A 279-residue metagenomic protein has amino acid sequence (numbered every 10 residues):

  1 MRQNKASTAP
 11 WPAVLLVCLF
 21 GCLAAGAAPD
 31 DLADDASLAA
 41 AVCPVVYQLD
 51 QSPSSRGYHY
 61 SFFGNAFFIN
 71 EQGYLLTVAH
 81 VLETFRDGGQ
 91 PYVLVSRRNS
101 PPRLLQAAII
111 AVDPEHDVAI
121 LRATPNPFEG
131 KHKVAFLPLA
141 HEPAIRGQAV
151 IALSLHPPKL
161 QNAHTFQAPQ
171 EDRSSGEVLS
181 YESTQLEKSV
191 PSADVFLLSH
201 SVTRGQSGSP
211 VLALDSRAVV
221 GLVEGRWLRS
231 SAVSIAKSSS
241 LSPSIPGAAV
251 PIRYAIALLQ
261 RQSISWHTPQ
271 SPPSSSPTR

Functional and structural regions predicted by a protein language model:
R2-A13: Bacterial N-terminal signal peptides that target proteins for export
P12-C22: Bacterial N-terminal signal peptides
A25-S61, S275-R279: Protease-domain processing segments flanking chymotrypsin-fold serine proteases, especially trypsin-like
D30-D31, S52-V78, R103-L105, G208 (+1 more regions): A conserved glycine-rich beta-strand in the N-terminal activation segment of trypsin-fold
D30-D35, Q90, E129-G130, H156-L160 (+1 more regions): C-terminal cap/linker of serine protease catalytic domains
F63, N70-H116, P125, A236: Catalytic-histidine neighborhood of serine endopeptidases, predominantly the chymotrypsin-like S1/PA family
F68, S201-V223: Catalytic nucleophile loop of clan PA
V81, H132-D194, V202-S207, E224-S234: Flexible, gly/ser-rich surface segments that form the specificity/activation loops bordering the active-site cleft
